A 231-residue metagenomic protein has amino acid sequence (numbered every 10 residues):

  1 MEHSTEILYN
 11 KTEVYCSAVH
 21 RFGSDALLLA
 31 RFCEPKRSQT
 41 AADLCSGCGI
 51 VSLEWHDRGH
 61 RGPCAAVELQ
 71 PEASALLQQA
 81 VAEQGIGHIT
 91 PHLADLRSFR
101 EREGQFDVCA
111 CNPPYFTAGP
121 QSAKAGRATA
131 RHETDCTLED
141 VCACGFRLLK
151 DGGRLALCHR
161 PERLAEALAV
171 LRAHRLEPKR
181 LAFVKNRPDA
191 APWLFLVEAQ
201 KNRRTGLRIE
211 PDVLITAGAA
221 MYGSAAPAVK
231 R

Functional and structural regions predicted by a protein language model:
M1-K36: Class I SAM-dependent transferase core
Y9, K36, G59-R61, I86 (+2 more regions): Short, well-ordered coil/turn elements that cap or connect secondary structure elements
E13-Y15, F22, C136-P192, L196: Conserved Class I SAM-dependent methyltransferase catalytic core
L28-E103, V108-C111, T117-A123: Conserved SAM/SAH cofactor-binding pocket of Class I
L29, N112, V141, A199: Residue-level signal for inorganic ion chemistry
P113-D140, C144: Mobile active-site "lid"/loop adjacent to the S-adenosyl-L-methionine
T117-P120, G152, E177-K179, G206-L207: Short, structured loop/turn "capping" segments at alpha-beta junctions
D189-R231: SAM/dcSAM-binding transferase cores
